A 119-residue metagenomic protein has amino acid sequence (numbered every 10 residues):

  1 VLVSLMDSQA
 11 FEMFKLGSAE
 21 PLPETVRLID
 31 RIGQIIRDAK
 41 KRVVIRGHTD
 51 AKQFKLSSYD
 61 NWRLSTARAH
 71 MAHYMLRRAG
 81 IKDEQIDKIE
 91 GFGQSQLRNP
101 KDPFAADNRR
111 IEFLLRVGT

Functional and structural regions predicted by a protein language model:
V1, M6-Q9: Charged heptad-repeat coiled-coil "stalk" segments of single-pass membrane proteins that scaffold or bridge
S4, M13-L28, I36, H48-T119: Periplasmic OmpA-like peptidoglycan-binding domain that tethers envelope proteins to the cell wall
I35-D38, R42: Catalytic cores of peptidoglycan-degrading enzymes
